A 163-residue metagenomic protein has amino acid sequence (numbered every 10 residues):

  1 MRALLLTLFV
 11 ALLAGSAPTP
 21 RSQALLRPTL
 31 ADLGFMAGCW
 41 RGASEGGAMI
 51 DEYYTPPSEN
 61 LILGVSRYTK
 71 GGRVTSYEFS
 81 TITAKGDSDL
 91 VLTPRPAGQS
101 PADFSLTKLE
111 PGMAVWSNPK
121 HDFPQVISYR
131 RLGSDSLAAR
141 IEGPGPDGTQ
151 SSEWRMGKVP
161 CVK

Functional and structural regions predicted by a protein language model:
L5-A14: Bacterial N-terminal signal peptides
P18-R21, P101, L106, P111 (+2 more regions): Edge beta-strand at a domain terminus
A24-C39: N-terminal helix-cap/turn-to-beta initiation motif at the start of protein domains
L26-R27, G42-K120: Central antiparallel beta-sheet cores of small beta-barrel/beta-sandwich binding domains
E52-P56, T83, Y129-G133, M156-K158: Aromatic-rich beta-strand edge motifs centered on tyrosine
S58-I62, G133-A139: A short glycine-rich beta-turn/N-cap micro-motif
P111-D122, I127-R131, A138-G143: Well-ordered alpha/beta subsegment
